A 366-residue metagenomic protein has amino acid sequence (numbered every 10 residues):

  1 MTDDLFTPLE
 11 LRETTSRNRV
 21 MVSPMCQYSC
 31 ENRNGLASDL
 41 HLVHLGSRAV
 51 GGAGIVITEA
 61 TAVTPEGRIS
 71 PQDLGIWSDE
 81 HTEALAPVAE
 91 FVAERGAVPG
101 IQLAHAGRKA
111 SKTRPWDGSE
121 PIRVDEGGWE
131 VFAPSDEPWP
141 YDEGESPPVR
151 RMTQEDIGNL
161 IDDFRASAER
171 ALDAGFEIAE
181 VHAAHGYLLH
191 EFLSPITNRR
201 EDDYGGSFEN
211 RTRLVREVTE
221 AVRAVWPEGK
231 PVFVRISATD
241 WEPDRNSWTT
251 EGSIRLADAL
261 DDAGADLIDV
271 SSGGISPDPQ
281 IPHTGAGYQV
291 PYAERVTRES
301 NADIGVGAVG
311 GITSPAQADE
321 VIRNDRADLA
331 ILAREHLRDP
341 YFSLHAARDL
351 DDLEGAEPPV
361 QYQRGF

Functional and structural regions predicted by a protein language model:
M1-F366: Flavin-dependent oxidoreductase catalytic cores
